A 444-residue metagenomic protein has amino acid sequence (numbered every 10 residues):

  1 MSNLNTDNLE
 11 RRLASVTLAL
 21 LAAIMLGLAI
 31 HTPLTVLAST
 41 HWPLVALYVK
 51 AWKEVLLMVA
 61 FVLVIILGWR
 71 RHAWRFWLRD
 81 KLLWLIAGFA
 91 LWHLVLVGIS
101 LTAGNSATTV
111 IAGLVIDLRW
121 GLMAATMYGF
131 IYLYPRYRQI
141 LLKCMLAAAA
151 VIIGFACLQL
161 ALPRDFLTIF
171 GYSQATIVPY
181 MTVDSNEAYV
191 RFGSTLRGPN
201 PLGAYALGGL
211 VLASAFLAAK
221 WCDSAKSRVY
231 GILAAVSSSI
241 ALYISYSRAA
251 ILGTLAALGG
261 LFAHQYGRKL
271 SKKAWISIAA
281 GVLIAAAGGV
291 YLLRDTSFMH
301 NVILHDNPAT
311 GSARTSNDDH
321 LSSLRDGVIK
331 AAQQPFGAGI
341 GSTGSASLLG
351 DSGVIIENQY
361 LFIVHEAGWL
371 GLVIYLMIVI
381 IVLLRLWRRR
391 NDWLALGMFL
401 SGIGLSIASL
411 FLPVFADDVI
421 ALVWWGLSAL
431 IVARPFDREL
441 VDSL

Functional and structural regions predicted by a protein language model:
N5-V16, I65-L85, F216-L233, R268-W275 (+1 more regions): Membrane-interface helix-loop-helix junctions at transmembrane boundaries of multi-pass membrane enzymes, predominantly
T17-L37, L56-L122, L405-S406, L444: N-terminal hydrophobic segments of proteins, predominantly signal-anchor/transmembrane helices of inner/organellar
L18, L255-L258, L396-A408, V414-L444: Transmembrane alpha-helices of multi-pass inner-membrane enzymes
L34-L37, R294-H300, L304-A367: Long extracytoplasmic/lumenal interhelical loops at the membrane interface of multi-pass membrane proteins
L47-I66, L114-A125, P201-L210, L252-G259 (+2 more regions): Membrane-embedded alpha-helical segments of multi-pass membrane proteins, especially the transmembrane helices
L94, A124-T126, Q139-Q265, I381 (+2 more regions): Alpha-helical transmembrane segments of multi-pass inner-membrane proteins
G154, L160-P163, S245, F262-G311 (+1 more regions): A membrane-periplasm/extracellular boundary helix in multi-pass inner-membrane enzymes that assemble envelope glycans
S194, G198-N200, S239-A241, P335-A338 (+3 more regions): A conserved mid-to-late transmembrane alpha helix and its immediate loop/hinge that forms the functional core
